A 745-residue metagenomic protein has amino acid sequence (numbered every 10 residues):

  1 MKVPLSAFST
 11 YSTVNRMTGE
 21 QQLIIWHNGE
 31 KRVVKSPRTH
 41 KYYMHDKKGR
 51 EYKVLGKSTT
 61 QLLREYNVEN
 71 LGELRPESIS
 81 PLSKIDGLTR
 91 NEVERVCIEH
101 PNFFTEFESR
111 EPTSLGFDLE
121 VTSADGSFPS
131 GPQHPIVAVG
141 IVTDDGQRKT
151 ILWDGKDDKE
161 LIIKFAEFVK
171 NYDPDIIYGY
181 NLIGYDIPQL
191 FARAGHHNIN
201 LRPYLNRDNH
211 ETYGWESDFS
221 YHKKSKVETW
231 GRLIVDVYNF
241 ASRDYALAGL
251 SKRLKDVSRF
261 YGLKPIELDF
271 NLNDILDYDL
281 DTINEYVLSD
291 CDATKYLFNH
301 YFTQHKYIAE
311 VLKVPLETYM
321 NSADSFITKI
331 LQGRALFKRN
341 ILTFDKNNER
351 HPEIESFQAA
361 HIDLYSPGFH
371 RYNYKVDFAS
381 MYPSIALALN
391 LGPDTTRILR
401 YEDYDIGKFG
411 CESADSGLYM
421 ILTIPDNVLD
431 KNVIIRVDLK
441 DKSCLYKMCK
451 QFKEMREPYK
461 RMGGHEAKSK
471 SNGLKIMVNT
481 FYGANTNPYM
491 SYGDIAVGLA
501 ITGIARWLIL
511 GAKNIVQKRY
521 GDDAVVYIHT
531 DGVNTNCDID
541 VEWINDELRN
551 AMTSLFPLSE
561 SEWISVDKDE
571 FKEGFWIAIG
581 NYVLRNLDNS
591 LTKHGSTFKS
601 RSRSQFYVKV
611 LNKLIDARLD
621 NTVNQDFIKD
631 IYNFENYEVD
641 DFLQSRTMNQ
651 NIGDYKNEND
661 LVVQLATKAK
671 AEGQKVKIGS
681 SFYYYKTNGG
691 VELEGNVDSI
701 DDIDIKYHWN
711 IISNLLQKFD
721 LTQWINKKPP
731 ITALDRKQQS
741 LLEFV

Functional and structural regions predicted by a protein language model:
M1-D173, I199, S289, K295-A309 (+6 more regions): DnaQ-like (DEDDh/DEDDy) 3′-5′ exonuclease domain used for proofreading and 3′-end trimming on nucleic acids
K2-P4, K149-G249: Conserved DEDDh/DEDDy metal-dependent 3′-5′ exonuclease domain
F117, V235-D236, G368-Y382, F452 (+1 more regions): Conserved catalytic palm subdomain of right-hand nucleotidyl-transferase polymerases, strongest for RNA-directed enzymes
Y172-D186, L190, W230-F326: Acidic, Mg2+-coordinating catalytic module of metal-dependent nucleases/exonucleases that use a two-metal-ion mechanism
D175-L182, D523-Y527, N534-N536: Short glycine-rich phosphate-binding loop at a beta-alpha junction
D186-H196, A379-P393: Short active-site loop/helix that positions an aromatic residue
N271-N390, L399, A467-I515, Y527-I528 (+4 more regions): Common nucleic-acid-contacting/processivity interface regions adjacent to the catalytic cores of nucleic-acid enzymes
S471, E542-V745: C-terminal, non-catalytic extensions of nucleic-acid polymerases
